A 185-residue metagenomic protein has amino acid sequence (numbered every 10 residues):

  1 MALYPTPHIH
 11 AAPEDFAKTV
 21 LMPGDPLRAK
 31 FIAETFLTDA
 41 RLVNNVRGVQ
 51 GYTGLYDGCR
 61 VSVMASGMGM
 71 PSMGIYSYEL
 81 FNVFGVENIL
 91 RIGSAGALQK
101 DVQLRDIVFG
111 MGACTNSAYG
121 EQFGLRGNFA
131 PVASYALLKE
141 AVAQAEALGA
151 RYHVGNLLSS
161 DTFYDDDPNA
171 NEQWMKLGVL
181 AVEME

Functional and structural regions predicted by a protein language model:
M1-P131, Y135-A136: Metabolite-binding pocket within alpha/beta catalytic cores that recognizes anionic/polar moieties
N128-A181: Active-site rim beta-loop-alpha module in soluble metabolic enzymes
E185: Conserved, mostly hydrophobic/aromatic
